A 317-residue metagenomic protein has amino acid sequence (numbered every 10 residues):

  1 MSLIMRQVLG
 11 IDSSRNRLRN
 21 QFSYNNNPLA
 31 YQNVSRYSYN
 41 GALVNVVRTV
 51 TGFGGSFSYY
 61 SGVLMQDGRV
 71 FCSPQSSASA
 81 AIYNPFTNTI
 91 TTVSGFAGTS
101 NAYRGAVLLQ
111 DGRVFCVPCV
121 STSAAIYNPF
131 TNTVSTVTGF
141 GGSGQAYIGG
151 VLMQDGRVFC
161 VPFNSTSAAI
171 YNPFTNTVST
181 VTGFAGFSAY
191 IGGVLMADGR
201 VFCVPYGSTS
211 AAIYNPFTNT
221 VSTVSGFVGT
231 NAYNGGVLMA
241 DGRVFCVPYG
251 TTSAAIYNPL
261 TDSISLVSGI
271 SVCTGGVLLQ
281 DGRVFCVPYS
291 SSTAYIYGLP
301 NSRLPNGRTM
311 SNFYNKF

Functional and structural regions predicted by a protein language model:
M1-A42, P300-F317: Enriched but not universal
V46-G52, T89-F96, T133-F140, T177-G183 (+2 more regions): A short beta-strand motif characteristic of beta-propeller blades
S56-G62, S100-V107, G144-V151, F187-V194 (+3 more regions): Repeated scaffold domains used in trafficking and secretory/extracellular systems, primarily beta-propellers
L64-D67, L108-D111, L152-D155, L195-D198 (+2 more regions): Residue-level detector of Asp-centered blade-edge/turn motifs that repeat once per structural unit in beta-propeller
V70-C72, V114-C116, V158-C160, V201-C203 (+2 more regions): Conserved beta-propeller blade signature
Q75, C119, F163, Y206 (+2 more regions): Short loop/turn segments immediately following the C-termini of beta-strands
N84-N88, N128-N132, N172-N176, N215-N219 (+2 more regions): Short loop/turn segments that connect beta-strands within beta-propeller blades
T274-F317: Blade-level signature of beta-propeller repeat domains, shared across WD40, Kelch, NHL, RCC1 and BNR/Asp-box propellers
